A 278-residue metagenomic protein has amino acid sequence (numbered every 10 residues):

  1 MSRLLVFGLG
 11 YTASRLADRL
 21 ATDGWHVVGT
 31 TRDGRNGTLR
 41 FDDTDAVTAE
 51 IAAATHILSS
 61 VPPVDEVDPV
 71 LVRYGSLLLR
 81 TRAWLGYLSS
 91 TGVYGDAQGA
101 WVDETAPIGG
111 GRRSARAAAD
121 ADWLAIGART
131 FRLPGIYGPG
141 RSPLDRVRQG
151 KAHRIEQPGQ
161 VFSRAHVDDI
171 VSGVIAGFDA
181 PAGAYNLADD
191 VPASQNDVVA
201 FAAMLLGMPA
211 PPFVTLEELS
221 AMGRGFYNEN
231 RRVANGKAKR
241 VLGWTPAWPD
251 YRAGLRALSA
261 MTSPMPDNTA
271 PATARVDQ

Functional and structural regions predicted by a protein language model:
L4-G8: Conserved N-terminal Rossmann-fold NAD(P)-binding element of oxidoreductases
A13-S14: N-terminal Rossmann-fold NAD(P) dinucleotide-binding loop
G34-S76: NAD(P)H-binding glycine-rich loop region in Rossmannoid oxidoreductase-like domains and their noncatalytic homologs
G75-G111: Conserved Rossmann-fold NAD(P)-dependent oxidoreductase catalytic core, especially the SDR/UDP-sugar
A121-G140: Conserved beta-loop-beta element that borders a ligand/cofactor-binding pocket
I136-D145, I155-A176, G183: Substrate-positioning beta->alpha
V171-R224, N268-Q278: Mid/C-terminal beta-alpha module of Rossmann-like enzyme folds, strongest in SDR-family dehydrogenases/epimerases
F226-Q278: C-terminal amphipathic/interface module of NAD(P)-dependent oxidoreductases and related NAD-binding regulators
